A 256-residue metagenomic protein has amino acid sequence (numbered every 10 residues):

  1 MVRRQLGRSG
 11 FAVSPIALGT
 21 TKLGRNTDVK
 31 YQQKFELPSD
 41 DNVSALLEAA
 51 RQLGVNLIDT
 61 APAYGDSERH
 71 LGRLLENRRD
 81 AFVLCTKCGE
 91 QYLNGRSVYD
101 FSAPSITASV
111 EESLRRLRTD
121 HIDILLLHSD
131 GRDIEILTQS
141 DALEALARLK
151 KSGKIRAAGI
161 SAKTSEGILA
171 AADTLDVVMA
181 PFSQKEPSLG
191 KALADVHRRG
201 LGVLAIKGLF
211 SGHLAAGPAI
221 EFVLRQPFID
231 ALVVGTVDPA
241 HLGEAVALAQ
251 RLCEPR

Functional and structural regions predicted by a protein language model:
M1-F82: N-terminal binding-site loop/beta-alpha segment at the start of enzyme catalytic domains that lines or forms
R3, D40, S129-R256: Beta/alpha (TIM)-barrel catalytic core signal, keyed to glycine-rich beta->alpha loops juxtaposed to Asp/Glu that bind
L6, L18, I58, L71 (+8 more regions): Conserved, mostly hydrophobic/aromatic
R8-G10, G72-V83, L114-D120, A172-D173 (+1 more regions): Acidic (Asp/Glu)-rich catalytic clusters
L23-D41, Y92-T107, D133-E135, H213-L214: Active-site mouth loops of central-metabolism enzymes
Q52-V55, T119-I122, I155, L175 (+1 more regions): A structural motif
E68-C88, L143-G153, R198: Alpha-helix-loop-beta-strand connector modules within alpha/beta enzyme cores
S105-H128, R148-L149: CE4/NodB-like, metal-dependent polysaccharide N-deacetylase domain that modifies extracellular/periplasmic N-acetylated
